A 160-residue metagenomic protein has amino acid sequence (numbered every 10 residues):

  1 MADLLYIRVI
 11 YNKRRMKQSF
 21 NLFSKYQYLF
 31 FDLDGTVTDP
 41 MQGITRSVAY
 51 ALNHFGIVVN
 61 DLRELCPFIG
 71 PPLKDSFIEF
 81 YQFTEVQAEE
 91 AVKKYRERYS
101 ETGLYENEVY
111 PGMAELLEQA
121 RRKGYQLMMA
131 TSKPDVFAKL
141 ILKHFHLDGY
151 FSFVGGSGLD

Functional and structural regions predicted by a protein language model:
D3-I7, K13-Q27, R63, K139-D160: Asp-based, Mg2+/Mn2+-dependent phosphohydrolase catalytic module
K17-P67: Active-site neighborhood of HAD-like aspartate-dependent phosphohydrolases
V48, L116-L142, G155-S157: Substrate-recognition element of Asp-dependent hydrolases with the DxDx(T/V) motif
A51-L52, P72-E85, I141: Helix-loop "lid/cap" segments that line or gate small-molecule binding pockets
V58-E64, T84-K93, Y150: Short, surface-exposed acidic
I78-E115: Metal-dependent phosphoesterase signature
